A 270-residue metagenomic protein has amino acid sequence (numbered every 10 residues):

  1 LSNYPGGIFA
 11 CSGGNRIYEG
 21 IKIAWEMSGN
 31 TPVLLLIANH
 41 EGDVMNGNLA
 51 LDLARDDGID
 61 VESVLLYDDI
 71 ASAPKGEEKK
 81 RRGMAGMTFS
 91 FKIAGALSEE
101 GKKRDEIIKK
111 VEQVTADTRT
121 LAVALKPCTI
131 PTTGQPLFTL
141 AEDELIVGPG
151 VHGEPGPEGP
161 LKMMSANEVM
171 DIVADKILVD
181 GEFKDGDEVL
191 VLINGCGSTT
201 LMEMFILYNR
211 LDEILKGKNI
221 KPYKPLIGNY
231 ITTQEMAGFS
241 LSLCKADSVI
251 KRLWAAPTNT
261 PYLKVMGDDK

Functional and structural regions predicted by a protein language model:
L1-N30, L178: Glycine-rich oxoanion-binding loops at beta->alpha junctions
Y4-C11, R55-K80, G217-P222: Short, acidic/small-residue loops that bind anionic groups at enzyme active sites
G14-E19, G42-N48, A71-P74: Short glycine/serine/threonine-rich phosphate/pyrophosphate-binding segments that cradle anionic phosphate groups
V44-V61, L66, E77, E203-N209: Short Gly/Thr/Asp-enriched flexible loops that form oxyanion-binding sites at enzyme active sites
V64-K110, V114-D117: Short alpha-helices
E100-I206: Mixed-charge interfacial surface used for oligomerization/domain docking and macromolecular partner engagement
K176-K270: C-terminal non-catalytic interaction/assembly regions of soluble proteins
